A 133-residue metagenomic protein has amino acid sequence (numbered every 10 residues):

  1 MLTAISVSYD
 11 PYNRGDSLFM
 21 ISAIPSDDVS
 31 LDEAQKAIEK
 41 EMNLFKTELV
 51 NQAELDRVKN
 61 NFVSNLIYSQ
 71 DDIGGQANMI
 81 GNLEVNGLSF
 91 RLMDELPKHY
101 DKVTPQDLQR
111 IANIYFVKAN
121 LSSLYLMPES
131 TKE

Functional and structural regions predicted by a protein language model:
M1-K102, N120-P128: M16 family metallopeptidases and their MPP-like homologs
D107-L126: Bilobed periplasmic-binding protein-like "clamshell/Venus-flytrap" ligand-binding domains
